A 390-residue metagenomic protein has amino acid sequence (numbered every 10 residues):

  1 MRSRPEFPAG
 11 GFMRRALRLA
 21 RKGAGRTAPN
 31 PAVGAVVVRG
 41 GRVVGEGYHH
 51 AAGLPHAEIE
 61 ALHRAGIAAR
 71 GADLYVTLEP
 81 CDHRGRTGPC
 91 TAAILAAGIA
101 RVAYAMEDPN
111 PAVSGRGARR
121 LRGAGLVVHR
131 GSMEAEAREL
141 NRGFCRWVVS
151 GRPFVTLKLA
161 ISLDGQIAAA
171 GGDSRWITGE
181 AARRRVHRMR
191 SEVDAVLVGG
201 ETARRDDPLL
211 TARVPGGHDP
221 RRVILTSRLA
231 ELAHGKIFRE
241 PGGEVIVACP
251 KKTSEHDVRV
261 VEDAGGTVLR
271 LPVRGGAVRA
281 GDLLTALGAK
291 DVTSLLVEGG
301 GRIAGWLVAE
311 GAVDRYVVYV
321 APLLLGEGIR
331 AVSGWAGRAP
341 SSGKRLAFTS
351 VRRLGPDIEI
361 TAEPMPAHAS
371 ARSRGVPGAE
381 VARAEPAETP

Functional and structural regions predicted by a protein language model:
R2-P31, R64, R86, F154-T156 (+1 more regions): Enzymes that bind and transform nitrogen-containing heteroaromatic metabolites
R15-A20, G41-G47, E136-V149, F238-G243: A short, flexible N-terminal coil/short beta segment enriched in small residues
L17, L62, T91, R138-N141 (+1 more regions): Conserved protein kinase catalytic domain
G25-P29, A118, S132-A160, Q166: Proteins enriched for Cys/Gly/acidic motifs involved in redox and nucleic-acid/cofactor modification
N30-V33, R39, R70, T389: Acidic, glycine-enriched active-site microenvironments
V36-V37, A160: Hydrophobic beta-strand positions
V37-E136, R221, P241, I246 (+3 more regions): Zn2+-dependent cytidine deaminase-like catalytic core
N110, S114, R130-M133, V148-R152 (+1 more regions): Short capping loops/turns at secondary-structure boundaries
